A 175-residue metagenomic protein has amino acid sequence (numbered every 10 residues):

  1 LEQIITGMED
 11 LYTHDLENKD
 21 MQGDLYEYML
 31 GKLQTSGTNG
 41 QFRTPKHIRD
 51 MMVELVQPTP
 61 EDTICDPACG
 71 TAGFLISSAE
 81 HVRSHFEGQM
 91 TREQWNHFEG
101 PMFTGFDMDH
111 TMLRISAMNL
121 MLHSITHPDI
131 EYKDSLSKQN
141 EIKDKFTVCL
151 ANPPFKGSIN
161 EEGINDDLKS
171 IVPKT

Functional and structural regions predicted by a protein language model:
L1-L33, G37, Q41: Long recognition/docking surfaces used for binding and targeting
E2-I4, D24-L30, Q89-W95, D109 (+1 more regions): Short amphipathic alpha-helical segments, especially helix-boundary/capping motifs
G31-L33, H47, N160: Short linear sequence elements within intrinsically disordered, low-complexity coil regions
T38-A151, K156-S158: Conserved S-adenosyl-L-methionine
R92-Q94, F155-T175: Mobile active-site "lid"/loop adjacent to the S-adenosyl-L-methionine
